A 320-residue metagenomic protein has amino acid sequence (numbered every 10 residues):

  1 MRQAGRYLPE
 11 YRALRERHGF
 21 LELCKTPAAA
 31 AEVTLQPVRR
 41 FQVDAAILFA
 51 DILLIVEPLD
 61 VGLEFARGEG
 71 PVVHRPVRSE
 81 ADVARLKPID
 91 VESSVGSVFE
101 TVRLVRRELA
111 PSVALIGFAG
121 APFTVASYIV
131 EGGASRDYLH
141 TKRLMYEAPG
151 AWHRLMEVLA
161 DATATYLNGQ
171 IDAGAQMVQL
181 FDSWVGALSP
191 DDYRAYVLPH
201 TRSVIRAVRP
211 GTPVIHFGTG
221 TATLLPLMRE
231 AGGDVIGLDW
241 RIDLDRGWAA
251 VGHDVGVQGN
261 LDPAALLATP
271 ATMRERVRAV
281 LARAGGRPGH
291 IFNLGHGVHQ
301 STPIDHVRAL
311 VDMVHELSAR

Functional and structural regions predicted by a protein language model:
M1-V61, F65-R67, L198, R202-S203 (+3 more regions): N-terminal basic, low-complexity leaders that serve as flexible interaction/assembly modules and, when applicable, as
M1-Y7, S94-R320: Active-site loop segments of alpha/beta catalytic cores
R12-C24, E80-V91, R229: Short, basic, glycine/proline-bearing loop/turn elements
A45, H74, A114-I116: Short, flexible active-site-proximal loops enriched in glycine and acidic residues
A45-R67, V77-R78, A84-V91, A175-Y193 (+1 more regions): Glycine-rich, proline-tolerant flexible connector loops at the mouths of alpha/beta enzymes
V61-P76, Y128-T141: Short, flexible, mixed-charge acidic loops at enzyme active sites
G68-E108: A gly/proline- and charged-residue-enriched helix-loop-helix capping module
